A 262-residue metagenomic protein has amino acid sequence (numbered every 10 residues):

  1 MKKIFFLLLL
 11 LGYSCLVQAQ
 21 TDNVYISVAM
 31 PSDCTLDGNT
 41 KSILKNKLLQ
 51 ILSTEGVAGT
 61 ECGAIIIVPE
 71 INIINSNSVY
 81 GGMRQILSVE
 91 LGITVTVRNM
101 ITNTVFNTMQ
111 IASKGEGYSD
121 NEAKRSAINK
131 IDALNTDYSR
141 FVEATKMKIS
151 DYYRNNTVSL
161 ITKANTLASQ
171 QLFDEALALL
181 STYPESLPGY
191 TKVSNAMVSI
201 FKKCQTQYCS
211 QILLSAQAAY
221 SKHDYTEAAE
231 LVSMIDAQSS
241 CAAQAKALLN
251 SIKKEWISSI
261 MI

Functional and structural regions predicted by a protein language model:
I4-Y13: Sec-dependent N-terminal signal peptides
L10, T60, R84-I86: Sterically constrained small-residue positions within well-ordered secondary structures of folded domains
C15-A19: Sec/Tat signal peptide C-region and signal peptidase I cleavage site
Q20-E70: N-terminal segment of the mature soluble domain
V68-N121: Amphipathic beta-strand/beta-sheet edge segments enriched in Tyr/Trp
V105-N107, I111-A218, K222-E230, A237 (+2 more regions): C-terminal/domain-edge helix-coil "capping" segments
